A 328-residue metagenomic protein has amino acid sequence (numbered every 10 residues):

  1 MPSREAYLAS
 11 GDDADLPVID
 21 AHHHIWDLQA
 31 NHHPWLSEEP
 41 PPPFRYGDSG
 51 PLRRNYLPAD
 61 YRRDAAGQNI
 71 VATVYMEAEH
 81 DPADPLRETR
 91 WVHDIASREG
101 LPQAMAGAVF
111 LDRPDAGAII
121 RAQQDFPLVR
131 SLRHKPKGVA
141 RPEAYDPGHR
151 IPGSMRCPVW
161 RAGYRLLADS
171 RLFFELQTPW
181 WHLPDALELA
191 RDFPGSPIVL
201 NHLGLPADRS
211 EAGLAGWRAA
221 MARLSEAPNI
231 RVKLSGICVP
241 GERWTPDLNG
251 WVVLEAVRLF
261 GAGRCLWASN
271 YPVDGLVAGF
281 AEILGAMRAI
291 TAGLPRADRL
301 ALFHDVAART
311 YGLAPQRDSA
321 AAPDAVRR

Functional and structural regions predicted by a protein language model:
M1-I19, L28-R63, A72, L254-E255 (+2 more regions): Mid-to-C-terminal alpha-helical segments outside catalytic/metal-binding sites
P2-Y7, A83-W181, E188, K233-P240: Active-site gating/metal-coordination segments in enzymes
D15-P17, Q68-V74, R98-A104, F126-R130 (+4 more regions): Short, well-ordered coil/turn segments that N-cap beta-strands
V18-A21, M76, A106, R133 (+3 more regions): Active-site neighborhood of phospho(di)ester-bond hydrolases with catalytic His/Asp-centered motifs
H22, T73, M105, L167 (+5 more regions): Conserved, mostly hydrophobic/aromatic
D27-A59, R63-A72, F126-R156, S196-P197 (+2 more regions): Active-site gating loops and adjacent loop-to-helix segments of metal-dependent hydrolytic enzymes
L52, E79-L86, V109-G117, P179-P184 (+3 more regions): Acidic-and-aromatic substrate-binding clefts and catalytic sites of carbohydrate-active enzymes
H149-L266, R317-R328: Catalytic pocket-lining loop regions of alpha/beta-barrel enzymes, especially the amidohydrolase/enolase/GH5 lineages
